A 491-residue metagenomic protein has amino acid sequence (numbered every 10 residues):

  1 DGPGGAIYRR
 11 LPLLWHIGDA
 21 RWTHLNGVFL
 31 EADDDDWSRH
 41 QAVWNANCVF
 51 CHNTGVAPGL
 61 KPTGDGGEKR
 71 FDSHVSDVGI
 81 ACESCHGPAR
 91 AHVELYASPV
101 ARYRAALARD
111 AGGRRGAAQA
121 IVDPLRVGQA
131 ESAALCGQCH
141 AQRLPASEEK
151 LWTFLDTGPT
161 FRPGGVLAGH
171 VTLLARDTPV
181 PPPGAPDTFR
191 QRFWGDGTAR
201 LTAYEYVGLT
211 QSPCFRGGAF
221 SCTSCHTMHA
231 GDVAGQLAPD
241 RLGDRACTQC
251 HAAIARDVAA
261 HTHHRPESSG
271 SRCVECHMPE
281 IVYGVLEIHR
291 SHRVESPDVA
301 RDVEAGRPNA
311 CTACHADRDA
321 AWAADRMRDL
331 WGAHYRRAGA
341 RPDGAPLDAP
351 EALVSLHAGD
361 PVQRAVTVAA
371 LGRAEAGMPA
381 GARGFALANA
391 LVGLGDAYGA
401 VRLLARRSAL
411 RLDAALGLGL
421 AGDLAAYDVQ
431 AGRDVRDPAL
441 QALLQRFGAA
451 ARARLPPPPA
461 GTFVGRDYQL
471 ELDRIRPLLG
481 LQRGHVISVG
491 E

Functional and structural regions predicted by a protein language model:
D1-A6, R10-P12, I17-A20, H24-A32 (+3 more regions): Primarily the internal scaffold of c-type cytochrome electron-transfer domains, especially repeated/multiheme c-type
G27-L30, H40-N47, T54: A gly/proline- and charged-residue-enriched helix-loop-helix capping module
L347-L353, F385-V392: Alpha-helical solenoid scaffolds in eukaryotic proteins
T367, A405-R406: Conserved hydrophobic register position within alpha-solenoid helical repeats
A374-G377, L412-L416: Residue-level signature of the C-terminal ends
G395-V401: Short coil/turn segments at helix-helix junctions and helix-capping linkers within large alpha-helical proteins
D413-L424, A453: Alpha-helical linker/edge segments of TPR/alpha-solenoid repeat scaffolds and analogous pre-/post-domain helices
A453-E491: Eukaryotic intrinsically disordered, low-complexity regulatory tails and linkers enriched in charged/polar residues
